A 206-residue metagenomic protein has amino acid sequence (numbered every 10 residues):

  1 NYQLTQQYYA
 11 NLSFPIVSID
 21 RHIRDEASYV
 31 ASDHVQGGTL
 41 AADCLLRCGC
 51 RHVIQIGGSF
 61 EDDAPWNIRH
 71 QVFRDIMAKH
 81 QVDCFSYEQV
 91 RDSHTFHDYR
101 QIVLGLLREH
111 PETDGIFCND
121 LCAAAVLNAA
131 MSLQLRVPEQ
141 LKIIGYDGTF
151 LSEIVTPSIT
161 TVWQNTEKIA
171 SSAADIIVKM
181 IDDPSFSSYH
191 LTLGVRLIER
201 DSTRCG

Functional and structural regions predicted by a protein language model:
N1-G37, D147-I159: Flexible loop/hinge segments that line or gate small-molecule binding clefts
Q7-F14, R74-M77, V126-L135: Glycosyltransferases and closely related glycan-assembly transferases that use nucleotide-activated donors
N11, C48, K79-H80, E109: Alpha-helix C-cap/termination motif
P15, C50-V53: Residues that mark the start of a beta-strand
V30-L40, I56-I102, F117-A124, Y146-G148 (+2 more regions): Hinge/beta->alpha junction and helix N-cap segments in small-molecule ligand-binding domains
C48, L104-G206: Flexible loop/turn connectors
